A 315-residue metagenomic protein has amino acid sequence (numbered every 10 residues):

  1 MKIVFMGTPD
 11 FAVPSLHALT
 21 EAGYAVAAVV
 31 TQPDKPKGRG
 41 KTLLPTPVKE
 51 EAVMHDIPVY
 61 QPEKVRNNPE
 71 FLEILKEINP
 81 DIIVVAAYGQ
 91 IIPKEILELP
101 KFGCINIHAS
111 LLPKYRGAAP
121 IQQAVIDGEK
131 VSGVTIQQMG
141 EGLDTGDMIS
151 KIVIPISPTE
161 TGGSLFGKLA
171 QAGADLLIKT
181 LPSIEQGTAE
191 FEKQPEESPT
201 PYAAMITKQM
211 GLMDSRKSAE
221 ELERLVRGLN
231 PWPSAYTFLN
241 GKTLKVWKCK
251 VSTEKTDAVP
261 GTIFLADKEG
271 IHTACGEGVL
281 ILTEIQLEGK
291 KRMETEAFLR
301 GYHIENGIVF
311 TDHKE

Functional and structural regions predicted by a protein language model:
M1-P233, G278-L280, L287, L299 (+1 more regions): One-carbon transfer enzymes
S215-E315: An anion-binding loop in the catalytic cleft
